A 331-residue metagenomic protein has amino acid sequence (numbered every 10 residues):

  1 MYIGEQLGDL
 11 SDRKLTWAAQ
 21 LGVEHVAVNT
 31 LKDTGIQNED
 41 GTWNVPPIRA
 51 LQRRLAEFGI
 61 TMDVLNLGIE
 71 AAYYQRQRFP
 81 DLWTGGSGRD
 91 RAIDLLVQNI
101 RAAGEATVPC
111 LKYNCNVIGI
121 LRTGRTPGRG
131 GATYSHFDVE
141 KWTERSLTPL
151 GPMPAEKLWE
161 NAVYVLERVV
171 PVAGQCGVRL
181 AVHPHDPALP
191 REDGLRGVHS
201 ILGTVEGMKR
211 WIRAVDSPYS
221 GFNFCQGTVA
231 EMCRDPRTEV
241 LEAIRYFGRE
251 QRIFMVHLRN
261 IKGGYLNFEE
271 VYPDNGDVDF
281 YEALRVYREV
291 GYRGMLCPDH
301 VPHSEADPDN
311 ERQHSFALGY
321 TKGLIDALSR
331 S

Functional and structural regions predicted by a protein language model:
M1-G4, D9, K14-G22, R53-E57 (+10 more regions): Histidine-acidic metal/acid-base catalytic patches
A18-G35: Basic, amphipathic N-terminal segments that precede the first structured/catalytic domain
H25-T30, D63-V64, A181: Short, well-structured secondary-structure segments
V28, Y113, C297: Short beta-strand and adjacent tight-turn residues that come in two discontinuous sequence segments and form the edges
K32-V163, G174-Q175: Structural motif corresponding to the early beta-alpha repeats
